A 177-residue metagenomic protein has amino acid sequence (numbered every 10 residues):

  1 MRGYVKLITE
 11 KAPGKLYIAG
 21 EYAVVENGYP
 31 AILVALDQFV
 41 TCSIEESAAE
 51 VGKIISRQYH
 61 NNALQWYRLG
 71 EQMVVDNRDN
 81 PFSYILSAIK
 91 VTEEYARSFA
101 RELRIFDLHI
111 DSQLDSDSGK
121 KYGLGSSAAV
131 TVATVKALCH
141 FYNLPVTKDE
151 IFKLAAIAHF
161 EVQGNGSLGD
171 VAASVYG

Functional and structural regions predicted by a protein language model:
R2-Y122, H140, L144-V146, G177: ATP-binding N-lobe of GHMP and related small-molecule kinases
S127: Short, conserved phosphate/pyrophosphate- and ester-handling motifs at nucleotide-, phospho-/glycolipid
K148-G177: Alpha/beta catalytic cores of group-transfer enzymes, especially the acyltransferase/condensing modules of polyketide
